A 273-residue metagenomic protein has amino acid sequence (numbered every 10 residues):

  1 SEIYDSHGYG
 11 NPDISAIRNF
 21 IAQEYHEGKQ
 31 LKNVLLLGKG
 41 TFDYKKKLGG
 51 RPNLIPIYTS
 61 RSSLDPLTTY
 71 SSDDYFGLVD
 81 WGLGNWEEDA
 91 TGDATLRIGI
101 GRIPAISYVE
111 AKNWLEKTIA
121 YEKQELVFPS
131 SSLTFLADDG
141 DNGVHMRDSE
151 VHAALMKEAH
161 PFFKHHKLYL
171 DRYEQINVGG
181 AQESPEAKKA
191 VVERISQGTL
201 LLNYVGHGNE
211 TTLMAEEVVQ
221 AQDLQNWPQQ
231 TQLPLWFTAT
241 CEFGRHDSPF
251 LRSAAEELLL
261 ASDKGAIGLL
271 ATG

Functional and structural regions predicted by a protein language model:
S1-G273: Cysteine-dependent hydrolase recognition
